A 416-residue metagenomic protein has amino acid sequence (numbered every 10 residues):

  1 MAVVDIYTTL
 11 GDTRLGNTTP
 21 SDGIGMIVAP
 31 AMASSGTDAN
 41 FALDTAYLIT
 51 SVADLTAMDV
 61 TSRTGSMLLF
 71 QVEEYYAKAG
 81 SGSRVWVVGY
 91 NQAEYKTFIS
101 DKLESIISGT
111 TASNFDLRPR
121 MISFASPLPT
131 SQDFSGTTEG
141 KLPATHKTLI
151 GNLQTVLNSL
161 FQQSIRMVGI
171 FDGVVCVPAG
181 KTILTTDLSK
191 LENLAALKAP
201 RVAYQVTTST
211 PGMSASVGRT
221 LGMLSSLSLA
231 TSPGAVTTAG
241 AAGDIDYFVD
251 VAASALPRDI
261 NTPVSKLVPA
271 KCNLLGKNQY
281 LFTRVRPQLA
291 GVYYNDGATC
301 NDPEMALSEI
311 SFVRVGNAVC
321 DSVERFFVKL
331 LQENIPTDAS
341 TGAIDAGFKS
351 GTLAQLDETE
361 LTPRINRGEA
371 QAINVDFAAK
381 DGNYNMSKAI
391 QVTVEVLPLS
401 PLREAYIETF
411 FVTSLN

Functional and structural regions predicted by a protein language model:
M1-G23, L415-N416: Short, intrinsically disordered N-terminal pre-domain segments
V3-D5, L48, W86, Q371-D376 (+2 more regions): Ser/Thr- (and often Asn-) enriched beta-sheet segments in non-cytosolic proteins
Y7-G11, G25-M32, A39-A42, T50 (+1 more regions): A glycine- and small-residue-enriched flexible loop/hinge signal that marks low-structured segments
A31-T137: An N-terminal, globular interaction/scaffold subdomain
V72-A79, I106-N114, L149-S164, L356-I365: Hydrophobic, Leu/Ile/Phe/Ala-enriched alpha-helical segments that form helix-helix packing faces
S100-S105, I183-E192, Q391: Short, surface-exposed amphipathic charged segments that create phosphate/polyanion-binding patches used for binding
S308-K380: Acidic, low-complexity glycine/serine/threonine-rich segments
A379-N416: C-terminal edge-of-domain segments
